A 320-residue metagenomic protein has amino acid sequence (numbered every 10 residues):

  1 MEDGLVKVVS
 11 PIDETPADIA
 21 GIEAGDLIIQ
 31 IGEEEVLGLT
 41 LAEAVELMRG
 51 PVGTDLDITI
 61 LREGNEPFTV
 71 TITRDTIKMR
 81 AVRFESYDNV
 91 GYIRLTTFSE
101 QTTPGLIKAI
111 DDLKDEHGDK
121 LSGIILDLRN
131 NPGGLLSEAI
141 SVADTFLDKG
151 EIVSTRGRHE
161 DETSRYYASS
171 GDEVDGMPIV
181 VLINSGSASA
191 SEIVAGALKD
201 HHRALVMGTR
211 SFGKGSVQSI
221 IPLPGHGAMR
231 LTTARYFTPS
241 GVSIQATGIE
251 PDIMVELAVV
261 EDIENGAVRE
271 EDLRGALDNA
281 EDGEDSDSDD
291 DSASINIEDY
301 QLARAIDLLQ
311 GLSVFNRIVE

Functional and structural regions predicted by a protein language model:
M1-K7: PDZ/PDZ-like peptide-tail recognition elements
E2, E63, P239-S240: Short, ordered coil/turn segments that flank beta-strands lining enzyme active or ligand-binding pockets
K7-A24, I29-P224: Cleft-lining beta-strand/loop regions that shape enzyme active-site pockets
L56, G227, P251: Change "...and in nucleic-acid phosphodiester-cleaving endonucleases..." to "...and in nucleic-acid processing enzymes
V70-I72, L231-T232, G241: Beta-strand scaffold of nucleotide-dependent catalytic cores
G225, M229-A234: Short acidic, Pro/Gly- and aromatic-enriched capping/linker segments at domain boundaries
R235, S240-E320: Conserved functional hotspot residues or short segments at active or partner-binding sites across diverse domains
